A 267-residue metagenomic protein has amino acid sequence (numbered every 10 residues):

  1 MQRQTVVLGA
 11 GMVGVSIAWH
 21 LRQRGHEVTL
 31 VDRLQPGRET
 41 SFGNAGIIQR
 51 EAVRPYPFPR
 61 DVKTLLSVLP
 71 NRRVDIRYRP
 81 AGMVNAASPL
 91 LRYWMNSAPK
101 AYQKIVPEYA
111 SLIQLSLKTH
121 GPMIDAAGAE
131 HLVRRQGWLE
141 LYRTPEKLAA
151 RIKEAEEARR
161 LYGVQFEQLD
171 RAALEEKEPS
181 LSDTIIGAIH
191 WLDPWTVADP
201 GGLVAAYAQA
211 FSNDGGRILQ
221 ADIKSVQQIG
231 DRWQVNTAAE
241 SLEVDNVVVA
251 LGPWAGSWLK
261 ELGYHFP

Functional and structural regions predicted by a protein language model:
M1-V13, G37-R50: Accessory recognition modules or surfaces
R3-L30: N-terminal Rossmann-like FAD-binding beta1-loop-alpha1 element of flavoenzymes
A10, V15, A172, A221 (+1 more regions): Structural detector for helix-capping/boundary residues
Q23-G43: Glycine-rich FAD pyrophosphate-binding loop
H26-E27, V164, G216, Y264: Short phosphate-binding/catalytic loops that engage adenosine nucleotides
L34-E39, T237-P267: Central helical "cap/lid" subdomain
A45-L169: Dinucleotide-binding Rossmann-like beta1-alpha1 core, especially the glycine-rich loop that anchors the ADP
A150-L161, L181-N246, A250, W254: Helical element adjacent to the flavin cofactor pocket in flavoenzyme catalytic cores
